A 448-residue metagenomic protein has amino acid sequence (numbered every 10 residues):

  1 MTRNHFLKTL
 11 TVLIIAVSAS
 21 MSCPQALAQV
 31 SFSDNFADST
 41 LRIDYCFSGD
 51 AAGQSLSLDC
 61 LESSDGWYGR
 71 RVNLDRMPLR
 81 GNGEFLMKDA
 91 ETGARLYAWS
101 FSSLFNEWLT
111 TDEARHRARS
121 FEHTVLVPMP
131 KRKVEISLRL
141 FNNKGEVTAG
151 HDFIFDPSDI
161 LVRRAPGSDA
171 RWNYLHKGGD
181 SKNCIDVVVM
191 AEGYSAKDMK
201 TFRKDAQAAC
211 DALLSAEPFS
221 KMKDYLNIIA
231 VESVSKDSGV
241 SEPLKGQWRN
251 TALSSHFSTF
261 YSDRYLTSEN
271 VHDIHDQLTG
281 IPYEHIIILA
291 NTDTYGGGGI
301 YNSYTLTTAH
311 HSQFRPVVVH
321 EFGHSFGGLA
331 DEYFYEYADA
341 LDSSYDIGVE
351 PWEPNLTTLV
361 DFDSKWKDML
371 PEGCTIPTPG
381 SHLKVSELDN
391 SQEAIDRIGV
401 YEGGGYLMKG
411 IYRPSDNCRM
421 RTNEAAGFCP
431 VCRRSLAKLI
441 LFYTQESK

Functional and structural regions predicted by a protein language model:
L10-S22: Bacterial N-terminal signal peptides
P24-A28: Boundary at the C-terminal end of the N-terminal hydrophobic targeting segment
N35-I160: Beta-strand-enriched, solvent-exposed domains that form extended recognition/catalytic surfaces
F36-F47, A51-Q54, Y333-K448: Replace "(M1/M4/M9/M12/WLM)" with "(e.g., M1/M4/M8/M9/M12/M26/WLM)" and add "not limited to" to clarify scope
I160-E217, A230-V240: Fold-level signature of zinc-dependent metallopeptidase catalytic domains
T201, G298-E321: Short pre-active-site segment immediately N-terminal to the catalytic Zn-binding motif
Y225-Y301: Active-site-proximal segments of metallohydrolase catalytic domains
F322-A338: Catalytic Zn2+-binding segment of zinc metalloproteases
